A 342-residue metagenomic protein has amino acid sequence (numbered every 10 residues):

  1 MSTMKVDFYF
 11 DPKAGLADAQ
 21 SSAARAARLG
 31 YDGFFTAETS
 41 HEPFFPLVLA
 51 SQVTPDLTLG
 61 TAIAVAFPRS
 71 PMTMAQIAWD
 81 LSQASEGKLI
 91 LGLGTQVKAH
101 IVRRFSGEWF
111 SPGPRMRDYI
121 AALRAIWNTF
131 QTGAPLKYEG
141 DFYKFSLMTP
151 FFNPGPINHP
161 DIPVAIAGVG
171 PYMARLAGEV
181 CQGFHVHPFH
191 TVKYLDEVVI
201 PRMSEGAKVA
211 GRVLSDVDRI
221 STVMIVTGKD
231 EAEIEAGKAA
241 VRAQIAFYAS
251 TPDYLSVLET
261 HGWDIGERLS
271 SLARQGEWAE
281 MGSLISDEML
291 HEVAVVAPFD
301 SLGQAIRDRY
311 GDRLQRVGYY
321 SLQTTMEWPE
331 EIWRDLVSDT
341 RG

Functional and structural regions predicted by a protein language model:
M1-G342: Active-site-adjacent structural elements that line small-molecule/cofactor binding pockets in enzymes
